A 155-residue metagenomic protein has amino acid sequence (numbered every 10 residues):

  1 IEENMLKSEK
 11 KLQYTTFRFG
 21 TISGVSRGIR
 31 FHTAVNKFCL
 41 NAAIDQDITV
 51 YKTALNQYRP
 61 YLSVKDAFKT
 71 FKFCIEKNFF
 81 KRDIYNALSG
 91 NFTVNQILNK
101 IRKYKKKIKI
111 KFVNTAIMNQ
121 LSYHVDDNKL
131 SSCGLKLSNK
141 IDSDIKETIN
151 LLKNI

Functional and structural regions predicted by a protein language model:
I1-G20, A42-I44: Active-site Tyr-X1-5-Lys
E2-L6, N36, K69: Conserved active-site helix of classical SDR/Rossmann-fold NAD(P)-dependent CH-OH oxidoreductases
M5, C39, L98-R102: A conserved short alpha-helical segment within the catalytic HATPase_c
T15-T33: Flexible, glycine-rich beta-alpha linker
T33-A34, K136: Short, conserved clusters of charged catalytic residues that mark active-site and nucleotide-handling motifs
Q46-I155: C-terminal substrate-binding subdomain of Rossmann-fold SDR/epimerase-dehydratase oxidoreductases
